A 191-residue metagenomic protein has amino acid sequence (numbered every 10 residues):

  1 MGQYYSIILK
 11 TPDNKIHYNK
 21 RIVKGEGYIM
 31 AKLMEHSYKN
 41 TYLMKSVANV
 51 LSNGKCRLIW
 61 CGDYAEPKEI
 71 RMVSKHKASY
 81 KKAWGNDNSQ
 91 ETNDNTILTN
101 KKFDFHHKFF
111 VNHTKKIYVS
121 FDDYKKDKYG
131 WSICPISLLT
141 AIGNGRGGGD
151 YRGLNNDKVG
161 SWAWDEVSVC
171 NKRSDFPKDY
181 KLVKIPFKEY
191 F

Functional and structural regions predicted by a protein language model:
M1-G25: Short, extreme N-terminal segment that most often corresponds to the first beta-strand
A31-F191: Low-complexity intrinsically disordered segments
